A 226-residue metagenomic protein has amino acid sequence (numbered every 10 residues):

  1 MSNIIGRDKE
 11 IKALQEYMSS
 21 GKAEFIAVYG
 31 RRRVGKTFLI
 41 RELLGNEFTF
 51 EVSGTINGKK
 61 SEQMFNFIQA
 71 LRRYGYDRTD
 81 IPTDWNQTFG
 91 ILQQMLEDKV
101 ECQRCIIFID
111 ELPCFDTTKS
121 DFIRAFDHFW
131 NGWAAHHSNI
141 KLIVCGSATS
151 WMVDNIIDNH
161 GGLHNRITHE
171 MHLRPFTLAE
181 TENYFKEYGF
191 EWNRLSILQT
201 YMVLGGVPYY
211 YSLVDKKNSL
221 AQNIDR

Functional and structural regions predicted by a protein language model:
M1-R226: Phosphate-binding site recognition
